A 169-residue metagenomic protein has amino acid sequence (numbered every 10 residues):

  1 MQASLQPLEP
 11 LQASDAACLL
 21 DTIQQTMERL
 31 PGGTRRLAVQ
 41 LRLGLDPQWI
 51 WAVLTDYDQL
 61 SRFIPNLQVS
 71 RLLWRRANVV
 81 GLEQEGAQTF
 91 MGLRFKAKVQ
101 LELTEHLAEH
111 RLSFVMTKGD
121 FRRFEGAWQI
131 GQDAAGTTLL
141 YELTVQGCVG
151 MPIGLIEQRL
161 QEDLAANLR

Functional and structural regions predicted by a protein language model:
M1-N78: Hydrophobic ligand-binding cavity/cleft-lining segments
A13, L37-V39, L82-Q84, V99-L101 (+2 more regions): Hydrophobic residues positioned within well-ordered beta-strands of beta-sheet architectures
L30-G33, S61, R71-K118: Glycine-rich portal/gate segments that line the openings of hydrophobic small-molecule binding cavities
A38-L41, S70-R71, K98-E105, E125-Q132: Hydrophobic/aromatic beta-strand elements that line small-molecule binding cavities or substrate pockets in beta-rich
L43, G86-Q88, L143-V145: Hydrophobic beta-strand positions in extracellular immunoglobulin-like domains
D46, R75-A77, A108, D133-G136: Short strand-connecting beta-turns/loops that link adjacent beta-strands
D56-Y57, F63, H106, D163 (+1 more regions): Conserved short hydrophobic interaction patches
V115-E162, A166: Beta-strand/loop substructures that line and gate deep hydrophobic ligand-binding cavities in soluble
